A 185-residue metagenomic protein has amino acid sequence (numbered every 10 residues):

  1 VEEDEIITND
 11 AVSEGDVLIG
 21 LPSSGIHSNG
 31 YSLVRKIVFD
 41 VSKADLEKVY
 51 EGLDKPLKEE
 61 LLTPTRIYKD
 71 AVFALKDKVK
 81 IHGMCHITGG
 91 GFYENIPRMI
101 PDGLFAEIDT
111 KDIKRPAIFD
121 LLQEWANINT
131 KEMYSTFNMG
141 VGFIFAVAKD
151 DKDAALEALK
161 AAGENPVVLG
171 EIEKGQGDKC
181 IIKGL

Functional and structural regions predicted by a protein language model:
V1-Y31, E171, K183-L185: Glycine-rich anion-binding loops of enzyme active sites
Y31-S42: Short, compositionally biased
A44-E47, E51-L185: Glycine-/charge-enriched secondary-structure boundary and capping motifs
